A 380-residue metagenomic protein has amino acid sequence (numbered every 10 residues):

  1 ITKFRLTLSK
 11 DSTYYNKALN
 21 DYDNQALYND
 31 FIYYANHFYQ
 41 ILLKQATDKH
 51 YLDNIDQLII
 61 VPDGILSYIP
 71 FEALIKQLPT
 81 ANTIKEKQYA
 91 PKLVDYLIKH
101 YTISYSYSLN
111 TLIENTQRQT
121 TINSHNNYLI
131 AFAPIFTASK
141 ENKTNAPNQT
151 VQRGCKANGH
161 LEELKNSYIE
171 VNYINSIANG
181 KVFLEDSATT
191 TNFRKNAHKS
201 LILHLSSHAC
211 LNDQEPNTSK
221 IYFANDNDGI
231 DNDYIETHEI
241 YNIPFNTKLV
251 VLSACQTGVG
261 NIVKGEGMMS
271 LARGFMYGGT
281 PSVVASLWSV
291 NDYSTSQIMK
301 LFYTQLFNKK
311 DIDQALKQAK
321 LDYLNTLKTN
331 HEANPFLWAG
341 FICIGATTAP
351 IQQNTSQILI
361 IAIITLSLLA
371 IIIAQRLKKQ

Functional and structural regions predicted by a protein language model:
I1-Q57, K76-F183, I298: Peri-functional-center coupling elements
D23-F38, T47, N158-N217, F223-N242 (+1 more regions): Functional beta-strand-loop-alpha-helix junction segments that form "active/interaction loops" within catalytic
N54-D56, N127, N179-G180, H198-L201 (+3 more regions): Loop/turn elements at helix/coil->beta-strand transitions in domains of secreted/extracellular proteins
S67-Y101, Q149, K156, C210-Y241 (+1 more regions): A short, glycine/acidic-enriched catalytic loop
L97-Q117, S200-L201, Y222-S253: Caspase-like (clan CD) cysteine peptidase catalytic core
L211, P216-K220, N225-T247, D292-Q380: Caspase-like cysteine protease fold
F275: Phosphate/adenylate-binding glycine loop and adjacent helical scaffold
P281-Y293: Short acidic/histidine-rich active-site segments
